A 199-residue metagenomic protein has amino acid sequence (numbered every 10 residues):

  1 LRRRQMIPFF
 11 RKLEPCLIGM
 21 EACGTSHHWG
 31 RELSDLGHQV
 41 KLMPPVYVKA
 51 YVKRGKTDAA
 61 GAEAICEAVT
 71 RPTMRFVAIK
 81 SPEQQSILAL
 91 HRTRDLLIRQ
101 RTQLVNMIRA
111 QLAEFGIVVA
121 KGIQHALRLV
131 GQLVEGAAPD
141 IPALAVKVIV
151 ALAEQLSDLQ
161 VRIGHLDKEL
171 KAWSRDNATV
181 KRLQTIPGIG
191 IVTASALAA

Functional and structural regions predicted by a protein language model:
L1-A199: A detector of single, family-specific signature residues that are central to catalytic or substrate-handling motifs
